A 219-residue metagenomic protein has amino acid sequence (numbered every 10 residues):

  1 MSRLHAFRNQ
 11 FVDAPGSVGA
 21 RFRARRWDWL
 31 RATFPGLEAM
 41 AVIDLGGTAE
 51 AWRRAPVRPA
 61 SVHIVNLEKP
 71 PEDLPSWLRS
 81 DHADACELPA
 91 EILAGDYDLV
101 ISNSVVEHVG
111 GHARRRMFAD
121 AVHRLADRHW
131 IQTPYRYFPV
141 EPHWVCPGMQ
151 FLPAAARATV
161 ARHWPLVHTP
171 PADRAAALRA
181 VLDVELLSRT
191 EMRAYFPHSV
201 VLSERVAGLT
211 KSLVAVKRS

Functional and structural regions predicted by a protein language model:
M1-G95, L99, N103, L209-S212: Conserved N-terminal segment of class I S-adenosyl-L-methionine
S104-H108: Short catalytic micro-motifs in class I SAM-dependent methyltransferases
V109-R114: Short N-terminal helix/helix-N-cap motif within the alpha/beta-hydrolase-1
A121, R128-V160: Conserved class I S-adenosyl-L-methionine
A121-V122, M192: Class I S-adenosylmethionine-dependent transferase superfamily signal
P147, L166-R179: Short, glycine-/aromatic-enriched active-site segment of Class I SAM-dependent methyltransferases
L178-V200: Short alpha-helix
H198-L209: Conserved S-adenosyl-L-methionine
